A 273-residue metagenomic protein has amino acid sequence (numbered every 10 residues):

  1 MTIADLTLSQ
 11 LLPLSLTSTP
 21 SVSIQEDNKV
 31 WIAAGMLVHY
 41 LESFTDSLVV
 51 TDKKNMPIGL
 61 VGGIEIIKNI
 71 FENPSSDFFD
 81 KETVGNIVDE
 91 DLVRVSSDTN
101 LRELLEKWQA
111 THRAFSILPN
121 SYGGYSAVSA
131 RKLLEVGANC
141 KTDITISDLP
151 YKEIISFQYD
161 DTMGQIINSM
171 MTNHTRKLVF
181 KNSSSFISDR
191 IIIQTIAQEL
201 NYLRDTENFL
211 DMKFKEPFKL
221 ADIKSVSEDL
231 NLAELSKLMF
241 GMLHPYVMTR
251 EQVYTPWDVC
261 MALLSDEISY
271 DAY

Functional and structural regions predicted by a protein language model:
M1-V61, E65-K68: Hydrophobic, helix-prone linear segments
T2-P20, G62-V93, L105-Q109, G124-S156 (+3 more regions): Tandem CBS (Bateman) regulatory domains
V22-T45, T51, V93-R113, P119-N120 (+6 more regions): The conserved cystathionine-beta-synthase
N55, Y122-G123: A structural signal for short beta-strand/turn segments enriched in small hydrophobics and glycine
A114-I117, S126-V128: Amphipathic alpha-helical protein-interaction segments
H174-I192: Short, structured interface segments that constitute the first stable element of a domain
